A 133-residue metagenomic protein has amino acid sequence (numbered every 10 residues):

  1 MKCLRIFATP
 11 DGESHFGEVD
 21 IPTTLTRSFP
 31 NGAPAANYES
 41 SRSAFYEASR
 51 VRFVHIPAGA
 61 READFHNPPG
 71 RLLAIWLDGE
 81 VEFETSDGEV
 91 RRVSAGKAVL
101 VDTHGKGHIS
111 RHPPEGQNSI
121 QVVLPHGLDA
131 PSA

Functional and structural regions predicted by a protein language model:
M1-A8, E89: Short acidic, Pro/Gly- and aromatic-enriched capping/linker segments at domain boundaries
P10-D64, Q117-V122, H126-G127: A short glycine-rich, His/Asp/Glu-containing loop-to-beta-strand
I21-T23, S86-T103: Short acidic-glycine-tyrosine-enriched beta hairpin
I56-R61, A95-K97, H104-G105: Tight coil/turn sites that cap or link beta-strands
A63-F65, F83-E84, R92, V101 (+1 more regions): Short beta-strand His + acidic residue motifs that chelate non-heme Fe in jelly-roll/DSBH and cupin folds
N67, L73-S94: A short beta-strand-loop-beta hairpin characteristic of the jelly-roll/cupin
A98-T103, P114-P131: A short hydrophobic beta-strand segment most commonly corresponding to one strand of the jelly-roll/cupin
